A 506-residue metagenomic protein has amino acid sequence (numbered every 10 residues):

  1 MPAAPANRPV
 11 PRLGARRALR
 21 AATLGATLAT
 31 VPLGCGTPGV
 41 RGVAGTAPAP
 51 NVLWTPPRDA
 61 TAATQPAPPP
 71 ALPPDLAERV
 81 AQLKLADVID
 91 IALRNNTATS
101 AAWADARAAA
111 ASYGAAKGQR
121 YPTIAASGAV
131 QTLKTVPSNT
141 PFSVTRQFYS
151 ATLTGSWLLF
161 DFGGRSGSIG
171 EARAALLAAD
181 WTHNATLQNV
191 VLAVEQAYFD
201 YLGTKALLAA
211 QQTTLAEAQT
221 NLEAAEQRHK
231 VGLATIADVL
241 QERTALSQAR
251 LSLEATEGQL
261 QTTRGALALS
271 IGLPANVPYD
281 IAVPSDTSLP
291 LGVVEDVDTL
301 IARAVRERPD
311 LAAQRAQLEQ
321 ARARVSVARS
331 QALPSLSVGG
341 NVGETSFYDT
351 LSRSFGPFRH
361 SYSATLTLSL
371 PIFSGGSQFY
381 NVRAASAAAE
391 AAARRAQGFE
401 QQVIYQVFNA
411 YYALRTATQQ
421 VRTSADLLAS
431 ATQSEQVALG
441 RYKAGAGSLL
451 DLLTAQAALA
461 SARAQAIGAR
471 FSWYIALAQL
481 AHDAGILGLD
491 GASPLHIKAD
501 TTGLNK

Functional and structural regions predicted by a protein language model:
P2-I91, E257-R303, Q479-K506: Terminal intrinsically disordered/low-complexity segments used for targeting and assembly
G36, W181-R303, A413, A417 (+4 more regions): Periplasmic alpha-helical coiled-coil/stalk elements that build and connect Gram-negative outer-membrane
P38, R120-T186, E295-R303, E307-F399 (+2 more regions): Small/polar-residue-enriched beta-strand and adjacent coil segments characteristic of outer-membrane beta-barrel
A92-A98, E307-D310, T418: Short loop-to-helix capping motifs
W103, R173, I236-T244, L449-A457: Short, charged, amphipathic alpha-helical segments
H229-L233, Y442-A446, D483, L487: A short glycine-centered flexible hinge/capping loop motif at secondary-structure junctions
L368, A385, A392, L414-A417 (+9 more regions): Hydrophobic, well-ordered secondary-structure elements that form the walls of internal hydrophobic environments
